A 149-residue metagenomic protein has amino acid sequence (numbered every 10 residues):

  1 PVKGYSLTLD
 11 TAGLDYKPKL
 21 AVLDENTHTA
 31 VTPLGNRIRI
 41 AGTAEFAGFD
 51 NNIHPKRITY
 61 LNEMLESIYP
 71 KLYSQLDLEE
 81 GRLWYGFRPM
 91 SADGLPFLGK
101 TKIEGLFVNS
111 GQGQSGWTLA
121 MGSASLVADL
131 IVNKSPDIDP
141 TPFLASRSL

Functional and structural regions predicted by a protein language model:
P1-E104: Active-site substrate-recognition segment that forms the wall of the catalytic cavity or substrate channel
T11, F97-L149: C-terminal lid/capping helical subdomain adjacent to the catalytic/cofactor pocket in oxidative enzymes
